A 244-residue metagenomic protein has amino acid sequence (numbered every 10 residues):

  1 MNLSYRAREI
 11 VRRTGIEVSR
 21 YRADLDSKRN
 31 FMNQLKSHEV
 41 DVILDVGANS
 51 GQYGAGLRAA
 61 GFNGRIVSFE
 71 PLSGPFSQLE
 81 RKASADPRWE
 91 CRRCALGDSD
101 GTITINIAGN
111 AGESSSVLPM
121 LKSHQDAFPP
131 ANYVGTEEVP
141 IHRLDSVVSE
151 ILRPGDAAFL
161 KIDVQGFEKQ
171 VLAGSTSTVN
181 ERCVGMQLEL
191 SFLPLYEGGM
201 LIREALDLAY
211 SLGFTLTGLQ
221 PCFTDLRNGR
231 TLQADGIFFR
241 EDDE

Functional and structural regions predicted by a protein language model:
M1-E244: Phosphate/nucleotide-binding beta-alpha loop and adjacent structural elements of enzyme active sites
